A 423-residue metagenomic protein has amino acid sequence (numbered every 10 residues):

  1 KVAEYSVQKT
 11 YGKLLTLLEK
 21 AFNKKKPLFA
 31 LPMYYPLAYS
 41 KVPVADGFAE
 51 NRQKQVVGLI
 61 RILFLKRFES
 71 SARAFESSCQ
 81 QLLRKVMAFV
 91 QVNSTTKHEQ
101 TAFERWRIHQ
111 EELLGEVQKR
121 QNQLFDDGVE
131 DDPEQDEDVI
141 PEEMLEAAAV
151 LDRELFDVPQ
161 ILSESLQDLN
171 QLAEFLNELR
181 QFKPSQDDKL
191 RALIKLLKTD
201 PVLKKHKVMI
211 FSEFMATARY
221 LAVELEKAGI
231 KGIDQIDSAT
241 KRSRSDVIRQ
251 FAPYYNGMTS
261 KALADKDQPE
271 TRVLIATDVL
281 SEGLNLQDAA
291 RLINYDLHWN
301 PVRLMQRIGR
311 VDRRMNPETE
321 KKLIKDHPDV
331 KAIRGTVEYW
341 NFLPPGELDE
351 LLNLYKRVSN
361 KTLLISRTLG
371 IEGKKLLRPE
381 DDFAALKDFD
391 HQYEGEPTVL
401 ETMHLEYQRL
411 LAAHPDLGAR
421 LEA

Functional and structural regions predicted by a protein language model:
K1-R242, A252, E270, T277-L284 (+3 more regions): Helicase motor interdomain insertion/brace
F22, L197-D200, L225, F251-Y255 (+4 more regions): Hydrophobic, Leu/Ile/Phe/Ala-enriched alpha-helical segments that form helix-helix packing faces
A72, E76-C79, L83-V86, V90 (+4 more regions): A generic secondary-structure signal for well-formed alpha-helical elements
N177-R180, V202-K204, S260-A264, I308 (+1 more regions): A generic short-segment signal for beta-strand/edge and adjacent turn/coil regions
I194, M305-I308, S359: Generic hydrophobic alpha-helical scaffold/packing signal
E226-E347: Conserved RecA-like P-loop NTPase helicase motor core
M315-A423: C-terminal accessory region of SF2 helicases/translocases
